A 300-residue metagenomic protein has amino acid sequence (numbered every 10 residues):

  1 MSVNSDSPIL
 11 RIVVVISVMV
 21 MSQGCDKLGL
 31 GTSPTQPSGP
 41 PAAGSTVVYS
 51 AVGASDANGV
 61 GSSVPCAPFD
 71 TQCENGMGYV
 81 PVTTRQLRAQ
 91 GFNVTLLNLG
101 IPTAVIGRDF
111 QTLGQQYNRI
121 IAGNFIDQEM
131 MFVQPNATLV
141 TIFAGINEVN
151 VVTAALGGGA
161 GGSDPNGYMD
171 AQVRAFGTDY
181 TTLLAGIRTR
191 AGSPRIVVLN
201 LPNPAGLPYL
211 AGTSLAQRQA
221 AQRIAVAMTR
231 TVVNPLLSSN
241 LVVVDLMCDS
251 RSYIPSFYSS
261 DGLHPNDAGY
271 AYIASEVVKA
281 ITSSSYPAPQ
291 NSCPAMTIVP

Functional and structural regions predicted by a protein language model:
M1-V94, P135, S284-P300: N-terminal secretory targeting modules
V48-G59, T95-G100, T138-F143, E148-V151 (+3 more regions): Structural recognition of the beta-strand scaffold that forms the well-ordered cores of secreted hydrolase catalytic
A51, G78, V82, Y168-T182 (+5 more regions): Extracytoplasmic/secreted proteins, especially bacterial periplasmic and envelope-associated proteins
N58-G61, G107-R108, E148-A154, A205-A211 (+1 more regions): Short acidic/His/Gly/Ser-rich catalytic and metal-binding motifs that mark active-site loops of diverse hydrolases
G61-T178: Conserved SGNH/GDSL esterase-like catalytic core that processes O-acyl groups on lipids and polysaccharides
T84-F92, D179-V198, A227-D245: A structural motif corresponding to the C-terminal end of an alpha-helix and its immediate exit/capping segment
F143-N147, L156-G157, L184-R223: Active-site segments of SGNH/GDSL-like serine hydrolases that catalyze O-acetyl group transfer/hydrolysis on lipids
L201-P300: Catalytic His-Asp segment of secreted/periplasmic serine-dependent ester chemistry enzymes
